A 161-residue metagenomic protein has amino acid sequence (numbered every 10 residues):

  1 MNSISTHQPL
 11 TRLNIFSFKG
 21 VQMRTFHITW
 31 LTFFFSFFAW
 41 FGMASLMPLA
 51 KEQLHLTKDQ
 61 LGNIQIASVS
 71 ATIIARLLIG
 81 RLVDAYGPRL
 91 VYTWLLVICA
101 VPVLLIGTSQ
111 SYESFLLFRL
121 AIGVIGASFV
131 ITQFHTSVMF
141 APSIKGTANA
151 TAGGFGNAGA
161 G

Functional and structural regions predicted by a protein language model:
M1-F37: Cytosolic juxtamembrane N-terminal segment immediately preceding the first transmembrane helix of multi-pass
F41, S68-L77, A127, G161: Residue-level signature of mid-helix packing/kink "hotspots" within the transmembrane helices of 12-pass Major
H55, G87, T108-E113, A141: Helix-breaking motifs and short loop linkers at transmembrane-helix boundaries and internal kinks in secondary membrane
A75-G87: Helix-to-loop junctions at the C-terminal end of transmembrane segments in multipass secondary transporters
R89-Y92, F115: Primarily marks hydrophobic transmembrane alpha-helices of the MFS/SLC 12-helix fold
V97-Q110: C-terminal ends and interior cores of transmembrane alpha-helices in multi-pass membrane transporters/permeases
S128-A141, N149: Intracellular juxtamembrane helix-capping segments at the cytosolic ends of symmetry-related transmembrane helices
G146-G161: Glycine-rich segments within core transmembrane alpha-helices of 12-TM secondary carriers
